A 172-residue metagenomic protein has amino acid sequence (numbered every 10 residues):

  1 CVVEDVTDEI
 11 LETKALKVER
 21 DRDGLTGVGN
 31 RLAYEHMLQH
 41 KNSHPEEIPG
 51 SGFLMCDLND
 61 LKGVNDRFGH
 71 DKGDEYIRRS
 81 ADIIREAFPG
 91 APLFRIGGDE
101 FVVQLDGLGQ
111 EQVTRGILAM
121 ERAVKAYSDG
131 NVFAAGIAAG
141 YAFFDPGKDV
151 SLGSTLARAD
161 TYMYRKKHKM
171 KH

Functional and structural regions predicted by a protein language model:
C1-D5, R158: PAS-family sensory domains
E4-K14, V18, N30: PAS-associated C-terminal cap
E9, H70, T114-E121, K125 (+3 more regions): Catalytic-core segments of nucleotide cyclases and related cyclic-nucleotide turnover enzymes
K17-D21, G29-G52, N59-E86, F94-G98 (+5 more regions): Conserved long alpha-helical elements within nucleotide-processing catalytic cores of c-di-GMP signaling and class III
F53, F101, I137-Y141: A structural signal for short, well-ordered beta-strand segments
V103-L108, F143-D145: Short beta-strand-to-loop capping motifs
